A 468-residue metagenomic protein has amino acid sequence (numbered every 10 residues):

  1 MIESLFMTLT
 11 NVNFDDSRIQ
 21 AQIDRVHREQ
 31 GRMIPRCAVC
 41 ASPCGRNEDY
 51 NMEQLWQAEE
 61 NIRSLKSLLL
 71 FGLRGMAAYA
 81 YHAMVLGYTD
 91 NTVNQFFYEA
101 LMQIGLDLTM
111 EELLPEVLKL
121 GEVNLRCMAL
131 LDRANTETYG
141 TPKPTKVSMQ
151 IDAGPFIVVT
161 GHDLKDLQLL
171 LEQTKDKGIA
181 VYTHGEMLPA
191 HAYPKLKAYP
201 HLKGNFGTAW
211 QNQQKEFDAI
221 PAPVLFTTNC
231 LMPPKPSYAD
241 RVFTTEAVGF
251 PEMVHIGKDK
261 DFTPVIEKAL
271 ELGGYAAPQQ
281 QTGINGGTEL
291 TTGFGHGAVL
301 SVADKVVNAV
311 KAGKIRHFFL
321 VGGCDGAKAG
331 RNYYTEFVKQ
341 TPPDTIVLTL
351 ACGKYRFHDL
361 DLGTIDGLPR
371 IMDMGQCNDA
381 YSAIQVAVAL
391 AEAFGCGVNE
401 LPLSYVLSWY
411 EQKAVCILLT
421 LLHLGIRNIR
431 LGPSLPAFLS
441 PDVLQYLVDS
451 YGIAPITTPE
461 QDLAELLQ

Functional and structural regions predicted by a protein language model:
M1-G75, P115-Q468: Anaerobic metallocofactor- and corrinoid-dependent redox/one-carbon enzyme cores, especially those from methanogenesis
F6, K66-N94, Y98: Boundary segments of small protein-protein interaction reader/adaptor domains
N13, G87-T89, M110: Charged, low-complexity interaction regions
R46-N51, T89-Q103, D240: Short, compositionally biased low-complexity segments
V93-M110, E116, L120-G121: N-terminal alpha-helical interaction blocks
